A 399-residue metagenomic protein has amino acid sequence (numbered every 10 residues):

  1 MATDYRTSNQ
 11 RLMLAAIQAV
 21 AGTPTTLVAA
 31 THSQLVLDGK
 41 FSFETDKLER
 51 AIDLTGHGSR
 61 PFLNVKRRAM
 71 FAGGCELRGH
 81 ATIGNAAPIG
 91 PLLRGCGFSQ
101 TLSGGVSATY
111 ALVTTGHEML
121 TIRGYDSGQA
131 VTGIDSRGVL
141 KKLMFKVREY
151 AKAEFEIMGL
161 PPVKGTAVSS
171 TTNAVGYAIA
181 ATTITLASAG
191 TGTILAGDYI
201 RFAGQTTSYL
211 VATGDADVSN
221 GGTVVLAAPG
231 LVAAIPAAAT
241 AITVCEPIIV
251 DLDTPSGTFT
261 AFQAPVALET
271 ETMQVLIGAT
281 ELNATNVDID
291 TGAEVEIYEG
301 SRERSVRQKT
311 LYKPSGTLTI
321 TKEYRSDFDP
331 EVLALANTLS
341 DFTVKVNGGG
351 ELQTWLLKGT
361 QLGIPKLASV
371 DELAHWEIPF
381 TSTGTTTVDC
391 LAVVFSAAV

Functional and structural regions predicted by a protein language model:
M1-V399: Signature of extracytoplasmic/envelope-associated structural regions
